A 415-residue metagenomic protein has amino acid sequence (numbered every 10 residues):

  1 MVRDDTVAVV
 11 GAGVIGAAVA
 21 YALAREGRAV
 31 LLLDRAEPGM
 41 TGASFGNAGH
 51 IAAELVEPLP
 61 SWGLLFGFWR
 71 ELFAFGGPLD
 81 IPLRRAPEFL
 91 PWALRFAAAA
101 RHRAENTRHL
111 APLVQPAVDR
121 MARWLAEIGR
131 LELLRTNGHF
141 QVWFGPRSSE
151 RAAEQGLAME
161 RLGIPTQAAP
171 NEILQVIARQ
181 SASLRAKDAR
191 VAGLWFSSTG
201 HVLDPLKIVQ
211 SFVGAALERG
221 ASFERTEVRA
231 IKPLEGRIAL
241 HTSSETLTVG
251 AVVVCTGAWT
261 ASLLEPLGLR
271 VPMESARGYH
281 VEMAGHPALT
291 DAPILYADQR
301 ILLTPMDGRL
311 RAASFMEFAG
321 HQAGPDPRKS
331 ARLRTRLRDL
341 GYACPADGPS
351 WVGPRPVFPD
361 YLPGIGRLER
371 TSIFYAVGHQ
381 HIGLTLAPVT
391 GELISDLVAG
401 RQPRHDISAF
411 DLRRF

Functional and structural regions predicted by a protein language model:
D5-L32: N-terminal Rossmann-like FAD-binding beta1-loop-alpha1 element of flavoenzymes
R25-F45: Glycine-rich FAD pyrophosphate-binding loop
N47-L55, L59-A98, A230, G236-R237 (+1 more regions): Active-site substrate-recognition segment that forms the wall of the catalytic cavity or substrate channel
L90-S211: Rossmann-like flavin
N171-A178, H201, E224-I238: A conserved short coil-to-beta-strand element within the FAD-binding core of flavoproteins
P205, A297-D298, D339-F415: C-terminal catalytic lobe of FAD-dependent flavoproteins
